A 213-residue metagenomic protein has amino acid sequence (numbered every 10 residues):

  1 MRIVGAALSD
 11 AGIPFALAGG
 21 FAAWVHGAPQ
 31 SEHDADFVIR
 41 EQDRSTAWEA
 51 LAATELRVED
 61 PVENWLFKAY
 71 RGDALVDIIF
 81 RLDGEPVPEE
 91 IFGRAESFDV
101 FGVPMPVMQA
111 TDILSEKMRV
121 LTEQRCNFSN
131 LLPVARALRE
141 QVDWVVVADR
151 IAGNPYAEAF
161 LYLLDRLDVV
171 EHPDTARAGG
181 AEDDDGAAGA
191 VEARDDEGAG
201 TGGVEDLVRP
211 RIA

Functional and structural regions predicted by a protein language model:
M1-G180, G203, L207-A213: Compositionally biased terminal segments of proteins
T175-A181, A187-A193, G198-T201: Short linear motifs in low-complexity or flexible loops
